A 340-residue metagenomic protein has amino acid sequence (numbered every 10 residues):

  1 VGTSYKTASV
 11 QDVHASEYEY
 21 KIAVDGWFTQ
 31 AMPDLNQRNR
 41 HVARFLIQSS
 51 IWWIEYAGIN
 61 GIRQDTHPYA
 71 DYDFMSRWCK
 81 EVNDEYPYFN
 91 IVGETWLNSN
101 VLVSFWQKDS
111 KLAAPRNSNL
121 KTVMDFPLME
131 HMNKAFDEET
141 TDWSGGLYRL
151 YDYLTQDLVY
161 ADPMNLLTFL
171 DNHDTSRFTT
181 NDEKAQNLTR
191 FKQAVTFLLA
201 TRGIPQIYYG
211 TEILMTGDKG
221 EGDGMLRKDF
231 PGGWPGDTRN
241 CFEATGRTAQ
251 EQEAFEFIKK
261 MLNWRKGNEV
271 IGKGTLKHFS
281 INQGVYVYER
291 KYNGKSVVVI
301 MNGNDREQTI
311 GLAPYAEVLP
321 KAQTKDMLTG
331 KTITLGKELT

Functional and structural regions predicted by a protein language model:
V1-M32, M129-T155: Core domains of carbohydrate- and sulfate-ester-processing enzymes
V13-A57, R63, H67: Active-site-adjacent "subsite" loops/lids of carbohydrate-active enzymes
N39, A43-L46, M75, F191 (+1 more regions): Aromatic/hydrophobic pocket-lining residues that form the small-molecule binding cavity in soluble enzyme cores
S49-I51, E55-A161, L166, N187 (+7 more regions): Active-site-proximal helices and loops of the catalytic beta/alpha 8
P163-Q186: Active-site clefts of carbohydrate-active enzymes
V195-T216: Substrate-binding cleft of secreted/luminal carbohydrate-active enzymes
K273-K295: Surface beta-strand/loop "capping" patches
N304-T340: C-terminal beta-sandwich/jelly-roll accessory domains of carbohydrate-active enzymes
